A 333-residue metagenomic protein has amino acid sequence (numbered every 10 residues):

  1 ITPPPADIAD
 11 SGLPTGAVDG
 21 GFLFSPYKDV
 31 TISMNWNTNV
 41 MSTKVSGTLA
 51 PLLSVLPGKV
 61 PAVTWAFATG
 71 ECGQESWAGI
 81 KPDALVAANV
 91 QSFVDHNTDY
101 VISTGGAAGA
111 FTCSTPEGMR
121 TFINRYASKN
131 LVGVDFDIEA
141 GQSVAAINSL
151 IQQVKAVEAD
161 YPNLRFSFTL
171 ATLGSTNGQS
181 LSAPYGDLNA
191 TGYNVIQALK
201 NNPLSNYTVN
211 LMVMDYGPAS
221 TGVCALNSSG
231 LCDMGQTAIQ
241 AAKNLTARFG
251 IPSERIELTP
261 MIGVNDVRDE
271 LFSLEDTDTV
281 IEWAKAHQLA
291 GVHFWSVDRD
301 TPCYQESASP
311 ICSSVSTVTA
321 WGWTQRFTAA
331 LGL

Functional and structural regions predicted by a protein language model:
I1-G16: Ser/Thr/Gly/Pro-rich low-complexity, disordered linker/stalk segments of secreted and cell-surface proteins
G12-R248, P252-E257, I262-S273, T277-D278 (+1 more regions): Chitinase-like catalytic core of GlcNAc-active glycosidases
G47, G291-H293: C-terminal functional modules of predominantly eukaryotic multidomain proteins
D278-A284: Catalytic-core region of carbohydrate-active enzymes that cleave or remodel glycosidic bonds
A284-G291, L333: Feature marks hydrolase-like catalytic cores characterized by long aromatic- and Gly/Pro-rich stretches
S296: Residues that scaffold, gate, or flank divalent-cation-dependent active/transport sites
